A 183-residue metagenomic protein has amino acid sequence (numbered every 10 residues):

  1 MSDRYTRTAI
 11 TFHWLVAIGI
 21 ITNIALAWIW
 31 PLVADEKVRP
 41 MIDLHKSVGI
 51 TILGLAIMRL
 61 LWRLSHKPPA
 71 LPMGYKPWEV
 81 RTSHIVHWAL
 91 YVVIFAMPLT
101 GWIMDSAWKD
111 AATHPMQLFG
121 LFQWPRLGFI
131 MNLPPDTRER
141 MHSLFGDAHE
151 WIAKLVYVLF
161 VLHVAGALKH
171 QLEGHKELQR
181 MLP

Functional and structural regions predicted by a protein language model:
M1-P183: Membrane-embedded alpha-helical bundles that constitute the cytochrome b-like, heme-associated redox core of multi-pass
